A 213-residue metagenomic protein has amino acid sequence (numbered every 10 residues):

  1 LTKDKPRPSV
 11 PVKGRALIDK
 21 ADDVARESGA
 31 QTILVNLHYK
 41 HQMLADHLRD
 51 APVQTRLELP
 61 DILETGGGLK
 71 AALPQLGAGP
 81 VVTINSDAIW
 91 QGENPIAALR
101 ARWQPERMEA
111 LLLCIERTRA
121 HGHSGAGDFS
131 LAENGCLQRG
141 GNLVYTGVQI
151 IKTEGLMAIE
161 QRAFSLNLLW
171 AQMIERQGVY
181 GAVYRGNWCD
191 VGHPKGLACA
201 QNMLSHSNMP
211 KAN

Functional and structural regions predicted by a protein language model:
L1-A45, P95: N-terminal glycine-rich phosphate-binding loop and ensuing alpha1 helix
P8, P52-T55, G178-Y180: Conserved beta-strand segments of alpha/beta enzyme cores
V12, H38, L59-G66, F164: Conserved phosphate-coordination/catalytic loops
L17-K20, G68-A71, L169: Well-ordered alpha-helical segments embedded in enzymatic catalytic cores
Q31-I33, P80, E109-A110, G178: Residues at the starts of beta-strands that form the adenosine-phosphate
N36-H38, R56-L59, L113, G140 (+1 more regions): Conserved beta-strand termini and adjacent loop/short-helix elements that scaffold enzyme active sites in alpha/beta
L44-A132, A158: Conserved beta-loop-beta/alpha segment of the NTase-like Rossmann-fold superfamily that binds/positions NTPs
V82-I84, I89, N94-P105, T118-H121 (+1 more regions): Catalytic-core segments of class I nucleotidyltransferases/pyrophosphorylases that form NMP-activated intermediates
